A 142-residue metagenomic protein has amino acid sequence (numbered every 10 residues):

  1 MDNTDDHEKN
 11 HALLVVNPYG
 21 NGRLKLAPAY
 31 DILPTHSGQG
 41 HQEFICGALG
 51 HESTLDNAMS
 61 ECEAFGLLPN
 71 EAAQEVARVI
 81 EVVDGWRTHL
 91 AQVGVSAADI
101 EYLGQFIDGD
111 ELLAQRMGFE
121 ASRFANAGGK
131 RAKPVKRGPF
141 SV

Functional and structural regions predicted by a protein language model:
M1-E8, A12-V142: Anionic ligand-binding catalytic core segments
